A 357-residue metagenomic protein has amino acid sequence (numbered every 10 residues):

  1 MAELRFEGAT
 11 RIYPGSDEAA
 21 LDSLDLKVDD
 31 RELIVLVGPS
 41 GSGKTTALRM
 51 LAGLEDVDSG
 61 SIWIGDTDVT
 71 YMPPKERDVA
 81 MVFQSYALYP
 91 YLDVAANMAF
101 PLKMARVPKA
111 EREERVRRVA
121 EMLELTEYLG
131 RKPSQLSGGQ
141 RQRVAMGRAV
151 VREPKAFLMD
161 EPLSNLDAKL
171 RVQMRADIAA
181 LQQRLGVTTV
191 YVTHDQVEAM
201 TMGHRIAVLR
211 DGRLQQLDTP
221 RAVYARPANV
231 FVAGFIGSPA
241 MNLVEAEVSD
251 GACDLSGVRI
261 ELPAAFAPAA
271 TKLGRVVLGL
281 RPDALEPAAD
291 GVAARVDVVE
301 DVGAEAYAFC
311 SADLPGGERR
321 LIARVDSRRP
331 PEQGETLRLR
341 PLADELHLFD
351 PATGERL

Functional and structural regions predicted by a protein language model:
A2-E3, R11-S23, M72-E76: A short, flexible loop at the N-terminus of ABC-type nucleotide-binding domains that lies
L24-V35: Pre-Walker A (P-loop) beta-loop-beta motif of ABC nucleotide-binding domains
V37-P39: The feature captures the beta-strand-to-loop junction immediately N-terminal to the Walker
A52: Helix-to-loop junction immediately C-terminal to a conserved catalytic motif
D58-S61, E111, D211, L346: Conserved coupling/switch loops of ABC nucleotide-binding domains, chiefly the family-specific signature
G60-D68: Conserved ABC transporter NBD signature motif
P74-F231: ABC ATPase nucleotide-binding domains
P239-M241, G251-L357: Non-catalytic connector elements of ABC transporters
